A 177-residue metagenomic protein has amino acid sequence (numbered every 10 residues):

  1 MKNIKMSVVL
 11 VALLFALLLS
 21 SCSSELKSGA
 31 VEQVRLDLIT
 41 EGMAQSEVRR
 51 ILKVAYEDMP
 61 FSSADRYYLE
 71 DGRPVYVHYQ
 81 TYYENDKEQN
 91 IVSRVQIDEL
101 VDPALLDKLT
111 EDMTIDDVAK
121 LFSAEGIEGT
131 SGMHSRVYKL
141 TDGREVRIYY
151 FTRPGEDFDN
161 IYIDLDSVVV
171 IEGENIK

Functional and structural regions predicted by a protein language model:
M1-V9: Bacterial N-terminal signal peptides that target proteins for export
L18-S21: C-terminal motif of bacterial Sec signal peptides marking the signal peptidase cleavage site
S23-E25: Bacterial signal peptide processing site
E32-L38, V101-L109, S135-V137: Second-shell loop/turn segments in exported
E41-Q89, E111-K177: A cross-family detector of function-defining hotspots
Q96-L100: Well-structured core secondary-structure elements of compact alpha/beta domains
